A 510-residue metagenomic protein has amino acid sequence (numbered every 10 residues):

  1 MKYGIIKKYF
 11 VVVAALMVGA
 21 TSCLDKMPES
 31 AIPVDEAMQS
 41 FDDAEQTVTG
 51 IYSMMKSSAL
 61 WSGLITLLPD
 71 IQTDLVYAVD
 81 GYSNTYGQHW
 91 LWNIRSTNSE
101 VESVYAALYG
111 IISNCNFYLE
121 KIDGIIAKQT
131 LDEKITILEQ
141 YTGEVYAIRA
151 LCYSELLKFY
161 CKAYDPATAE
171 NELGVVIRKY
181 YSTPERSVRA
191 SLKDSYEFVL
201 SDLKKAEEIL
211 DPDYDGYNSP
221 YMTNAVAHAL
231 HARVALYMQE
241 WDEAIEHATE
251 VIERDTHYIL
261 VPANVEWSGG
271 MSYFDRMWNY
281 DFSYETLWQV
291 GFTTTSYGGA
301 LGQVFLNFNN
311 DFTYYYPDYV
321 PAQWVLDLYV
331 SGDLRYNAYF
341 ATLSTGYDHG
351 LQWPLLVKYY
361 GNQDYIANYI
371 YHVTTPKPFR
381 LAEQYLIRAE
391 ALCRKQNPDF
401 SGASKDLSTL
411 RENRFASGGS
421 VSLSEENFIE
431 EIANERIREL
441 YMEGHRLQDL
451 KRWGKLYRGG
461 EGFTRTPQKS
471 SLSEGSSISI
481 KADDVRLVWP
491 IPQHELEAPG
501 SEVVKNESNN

Functional and structural regions predicted by a protein language model:
M1-P33: Bacterial Sec-dependent N-terminal signal peptides
S22-Q72, N309, Y316, V325 (+4 more regions): Membrane-proximal, proline-rich intrinsically disordered regions
V34, M38, S62-D80, G124 (+3 more regions): Short, surface-exposed recognition loops and adjoining beta-strand edges that mediate ligand/DNA contacts, enriched
N84-Y160, A190, E208-D211, Y369-P376 (+2 more regions): Conserved, well-structured interaction surfaces
D194, M238-Q239, I245-T249, E253-Y369 (+5 more regions): Extended ligand-binding clefts on enzyme/binding-domain cores
Y196, W241, P398-F400: TPR-repeat structural position
